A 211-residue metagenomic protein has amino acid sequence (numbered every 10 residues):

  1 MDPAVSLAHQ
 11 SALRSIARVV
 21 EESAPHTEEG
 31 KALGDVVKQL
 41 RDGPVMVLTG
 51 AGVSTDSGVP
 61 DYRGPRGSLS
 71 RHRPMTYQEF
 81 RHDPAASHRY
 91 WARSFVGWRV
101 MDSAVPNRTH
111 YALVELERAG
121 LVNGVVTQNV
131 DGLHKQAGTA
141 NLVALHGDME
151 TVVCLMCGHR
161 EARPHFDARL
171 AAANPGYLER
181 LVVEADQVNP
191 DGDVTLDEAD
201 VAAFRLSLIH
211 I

Functional and structural regions predicted by a protein language model:
M1-I209: Conserved catalytic alpha/beta core of Sir2/sirtuin-type deacylases, generalized to analogous enzyme cores that bind
